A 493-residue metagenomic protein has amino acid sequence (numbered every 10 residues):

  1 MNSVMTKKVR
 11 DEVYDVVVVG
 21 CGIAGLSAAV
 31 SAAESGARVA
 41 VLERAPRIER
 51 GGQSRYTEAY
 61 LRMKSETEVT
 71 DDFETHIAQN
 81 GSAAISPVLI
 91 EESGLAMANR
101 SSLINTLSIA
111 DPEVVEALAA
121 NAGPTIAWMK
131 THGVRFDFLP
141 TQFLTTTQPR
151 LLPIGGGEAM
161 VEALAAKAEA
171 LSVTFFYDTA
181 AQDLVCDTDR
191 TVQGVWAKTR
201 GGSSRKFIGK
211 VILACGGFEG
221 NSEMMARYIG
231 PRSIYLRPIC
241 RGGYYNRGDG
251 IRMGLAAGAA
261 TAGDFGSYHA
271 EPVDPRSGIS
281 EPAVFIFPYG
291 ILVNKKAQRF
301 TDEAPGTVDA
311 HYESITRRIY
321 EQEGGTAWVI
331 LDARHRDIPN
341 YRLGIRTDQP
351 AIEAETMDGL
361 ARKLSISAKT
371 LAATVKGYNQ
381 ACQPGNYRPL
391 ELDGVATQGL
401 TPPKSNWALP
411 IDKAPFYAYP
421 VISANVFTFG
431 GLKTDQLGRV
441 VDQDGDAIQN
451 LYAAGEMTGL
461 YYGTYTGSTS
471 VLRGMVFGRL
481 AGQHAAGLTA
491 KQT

Functional and structural regions predicted by a protein language model:
V4-K7, R38, R44-T174, L292 (+4 more regions): Conserved N-terminal/central alpha/beta ligand/cofactor-binding core
V9-A24: Beta1/beta-strand and adjacent pyrophosphate-binding region of the FAD-binding site in flavoprotein oxidoreductases
E12-Y14, G201-K210: Core beta-strand elements of the Rossmann-like FAD/NAD(P) dinucleotide-binding domain in flavoenzyme oxidoreductases
I85-E92, S102-A119, I330-D332, P339-R388: N-terminal leader/propeptide and maturation segments of large enzyme subunits in energy/redox metabolism and hydrolases
Y177-T191: A conserved short coil-to-beta-strand element within the FAD-binding core of flavoproteins
D183, T370-Y461, Y465: A glycine-rich dinucleotide-binding beta-alpha-beta segment and adjacent secondary-structure elements that constitute
R205-D274, V471, L480, H484: Glycine-rich loop(s) and the adjacent beta-strand/alpha-helix scaffold that form part
I251-M253, A257-T370: An anion/pyrophosphate-binding glycine-rich loop and adjacent beta-alpha core in soluble alpha-beta enzymes
